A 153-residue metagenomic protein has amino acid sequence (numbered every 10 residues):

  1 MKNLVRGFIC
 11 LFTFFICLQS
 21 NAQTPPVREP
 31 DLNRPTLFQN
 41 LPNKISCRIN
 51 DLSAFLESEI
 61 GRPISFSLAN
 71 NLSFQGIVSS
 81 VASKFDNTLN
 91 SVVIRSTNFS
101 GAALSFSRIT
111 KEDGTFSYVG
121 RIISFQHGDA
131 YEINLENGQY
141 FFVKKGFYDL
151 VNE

Functional and structural regions predicted by a protein language model:
M1-P25: Bacterial Sec-dependent N-terminal signal peptides
A22-E153: Zymogen propeptides/activation segments of proteases
